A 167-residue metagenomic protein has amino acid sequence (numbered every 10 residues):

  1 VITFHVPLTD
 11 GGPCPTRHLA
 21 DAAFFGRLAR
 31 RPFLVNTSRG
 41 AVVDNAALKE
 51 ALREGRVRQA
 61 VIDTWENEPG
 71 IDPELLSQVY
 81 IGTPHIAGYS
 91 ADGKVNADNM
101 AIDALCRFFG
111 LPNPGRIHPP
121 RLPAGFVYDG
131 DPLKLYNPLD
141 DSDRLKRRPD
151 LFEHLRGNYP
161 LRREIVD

Functional and structural regions predicted by a protein language model:
V1, F25-A29, L75-L76: A short, aliphatic-rich alpha-helical micro-motif
T3-L8, T37: Short, well-ordered coil/turn residues at beta-beta hairpins and beta-strand->alpha-helix junctions within
H5, H18, H85: Histidine-centered active-site/metal-ligand motif
L8-D10, F24, E66-E68: Short, well-ordered turn and helix-capping elements at secondary-structure junctions
G11-L34, N45-E50: Rossmann-fold NAD(P) dinucleotide-binding segment
R31-D167: Rossmann-like dinucleotide-binding domain for NAD(H)/NADP(H)
